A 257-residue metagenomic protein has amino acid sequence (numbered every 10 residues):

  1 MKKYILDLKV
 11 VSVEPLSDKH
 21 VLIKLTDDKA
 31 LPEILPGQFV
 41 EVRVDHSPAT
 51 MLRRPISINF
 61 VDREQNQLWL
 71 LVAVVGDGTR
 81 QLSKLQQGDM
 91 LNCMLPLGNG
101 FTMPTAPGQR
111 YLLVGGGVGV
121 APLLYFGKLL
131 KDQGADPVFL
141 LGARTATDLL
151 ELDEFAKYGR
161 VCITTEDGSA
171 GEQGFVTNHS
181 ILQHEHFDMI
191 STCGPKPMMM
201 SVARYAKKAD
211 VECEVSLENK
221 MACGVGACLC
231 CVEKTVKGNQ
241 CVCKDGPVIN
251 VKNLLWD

Functional and structural regions predicted by a protein language model:
M1-Y4, N239-D257: Short, basic/aromatic-enriched C-terminal tail that caps enzymatic domains
K2-Q87: Ferredoxin-reductase
S12, F60, I163-T165, V215 (+1 more regions): Structural signal for conserved beta-strand scaffold positions within catalytic alpha/beta enzyme cores
P48-I56, G98-T105, C243: Short, Lys/Arg- and Gly-enriched loop/turn segments at beta-strand edges
D77-E218: FNR/FR-type flavoprotein reductase catalytic core
K196, E218-P247: Local cysteine-cluster metal-coordination motifs and their immediate loop/turn environment, predominantly Fe-S cluster
